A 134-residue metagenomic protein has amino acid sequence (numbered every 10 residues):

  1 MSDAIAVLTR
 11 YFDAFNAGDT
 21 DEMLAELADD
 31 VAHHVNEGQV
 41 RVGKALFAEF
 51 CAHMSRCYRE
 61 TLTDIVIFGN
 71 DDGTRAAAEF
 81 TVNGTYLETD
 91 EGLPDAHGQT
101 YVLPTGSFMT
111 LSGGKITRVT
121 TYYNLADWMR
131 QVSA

Functional and structural regions predicted by a protein language model:
M1-A134: C-terminal and inter-domain tail/linker signature
